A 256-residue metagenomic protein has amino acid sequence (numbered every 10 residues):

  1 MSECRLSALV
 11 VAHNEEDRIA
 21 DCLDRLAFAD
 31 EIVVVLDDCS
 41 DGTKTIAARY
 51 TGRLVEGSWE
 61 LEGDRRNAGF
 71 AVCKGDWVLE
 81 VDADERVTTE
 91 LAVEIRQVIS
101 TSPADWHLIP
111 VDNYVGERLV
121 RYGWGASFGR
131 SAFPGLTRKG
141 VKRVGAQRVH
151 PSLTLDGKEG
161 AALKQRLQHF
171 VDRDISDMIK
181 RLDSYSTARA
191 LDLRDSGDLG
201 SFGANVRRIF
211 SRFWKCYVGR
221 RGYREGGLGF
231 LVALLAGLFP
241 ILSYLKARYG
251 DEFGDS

Functional and structural regions predicted by a protein language model:
R5-S7, E31: Cell-envelope/extracellular polymer assembly enzymes that use nucleotide-activated donors
L9-F28: Short, well-formed alpha-helical segments that are part of the catalytic scaffolds of diverse glycosyltransferases
D17-A20, D41-Y50, E90-L91: Acidic helix N-cap motif at the loop->helix transition within catalytic regions of sugar-transfer enzymes
R25, L36-T45, W59, D82: A conserved acidic beta->alpha catalytic loop
F28, R49-T51, D156: Short, structured coil segments at secondary-structure junctions
D38, G57, G75, D82-E85 (+2 more regions): Short acidic donor-binding/metal-coordinating loop in glycosyltransferase active sites
K44-K74: Conserved donor nucleotide-binding strand/loop of the catalytic core
D64-F70, W77, T88-G254: Catalytic-site signature of metal-activated, phosphate-bearing donor transferases, centered on the GT-A/GT-A-like
